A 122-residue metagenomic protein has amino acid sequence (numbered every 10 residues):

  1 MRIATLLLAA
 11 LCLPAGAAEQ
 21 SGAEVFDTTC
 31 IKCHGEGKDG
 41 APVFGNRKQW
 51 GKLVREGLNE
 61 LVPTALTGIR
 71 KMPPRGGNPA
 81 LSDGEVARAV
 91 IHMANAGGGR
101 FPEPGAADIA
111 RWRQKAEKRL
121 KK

Functional and structural regions predicted by a protein language model:
M1-L8: Sec-dependent signal peptide recognition, specifically the positively charged N-region followed immediately by
A9-A17: Hydrophobic h-region of N-terminal signal peptides that target proteins for export in Gram-negative bacteria
A17-V25: Cleaved targeting-peptide boundary
F26-E36, A89, M93: The canonical Cys-X-X-Cys-His
H34-T64, P73-P79: Gly/Gly-Pro-rich "capping" loops immediately C-terminal to redox-active cysteine motifs in periplasmic/lumenal
V62, L66, A87-V90: Extracytoplasmic/secreted envelope proteins and their assembly/folding machinery, especially bacterial periplasmic
I69: Short, surface-exposed glycine/acidic/tryptophan-bearing loops
G76-K122: Flexible coil segments in periplasmic/lumen-exposed cytochrome c-class electron-transfer proteins
